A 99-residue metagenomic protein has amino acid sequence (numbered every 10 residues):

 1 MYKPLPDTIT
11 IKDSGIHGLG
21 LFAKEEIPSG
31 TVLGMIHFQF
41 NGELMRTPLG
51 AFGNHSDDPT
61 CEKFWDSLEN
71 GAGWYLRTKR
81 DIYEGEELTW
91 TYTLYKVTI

Functional and structural regions predicted by a protein language model:
M1-I99: Conserved catalytic SET/PR domain of SAM-dependent protein methyltransferases, capturing the structural core that binds
